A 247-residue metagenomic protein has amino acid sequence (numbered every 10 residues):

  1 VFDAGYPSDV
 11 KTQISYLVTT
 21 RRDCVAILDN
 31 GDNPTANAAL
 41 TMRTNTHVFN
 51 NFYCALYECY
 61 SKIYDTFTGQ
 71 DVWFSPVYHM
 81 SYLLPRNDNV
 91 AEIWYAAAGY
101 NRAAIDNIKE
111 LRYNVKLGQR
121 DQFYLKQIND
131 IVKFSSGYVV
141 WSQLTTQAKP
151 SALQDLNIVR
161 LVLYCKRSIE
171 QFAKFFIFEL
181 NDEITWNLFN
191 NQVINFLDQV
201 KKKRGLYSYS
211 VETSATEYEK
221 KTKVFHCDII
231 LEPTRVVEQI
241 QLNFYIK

Functional and structural regions predicted by a protein language model:
F2-K247: Structured, hydrophobic secondary-structure cores that serve as assembly/anchoring elements
